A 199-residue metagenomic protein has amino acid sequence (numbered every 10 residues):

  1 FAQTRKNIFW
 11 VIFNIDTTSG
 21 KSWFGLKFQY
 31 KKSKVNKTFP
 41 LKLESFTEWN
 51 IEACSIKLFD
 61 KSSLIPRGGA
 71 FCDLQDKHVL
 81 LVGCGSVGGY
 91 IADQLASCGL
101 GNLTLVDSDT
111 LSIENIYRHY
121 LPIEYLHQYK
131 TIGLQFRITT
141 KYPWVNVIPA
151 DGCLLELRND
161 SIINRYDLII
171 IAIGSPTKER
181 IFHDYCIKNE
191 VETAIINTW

Functional and structural regions predicted by a protein language model:
F1-K77: Glycine/serine-rich phosphate-binding loop and adjoining beta1-alpha1 elements at the start of nucleotide-handling
F9-F13, L80, T104-V106, A150 (+2 more regions): Hydrophobic/aromatic beta-strand patches that form the interior of the parallel beta-sheet core in alpha/beta enzyme
R67-T110: Glycine-rich adenosine-cofactor-binding loop
L74, I162-N164: A short, aliphatic-rich alpha-helical micro-motif
A92-Q94, Y117-R118, I181-Y185: Short amphipathic alpha-helical segments
S108-Y142: Glycine-rich phosphate-binding loop and adjoining beta1-alpha1-beta2 segment of Rossmann-like nucleotide-binding folds
D151-R158: Conserved SAM/SAH-binding loop
L168-W199: ADP-ribose/adenylate-binding Rossmann-like module
